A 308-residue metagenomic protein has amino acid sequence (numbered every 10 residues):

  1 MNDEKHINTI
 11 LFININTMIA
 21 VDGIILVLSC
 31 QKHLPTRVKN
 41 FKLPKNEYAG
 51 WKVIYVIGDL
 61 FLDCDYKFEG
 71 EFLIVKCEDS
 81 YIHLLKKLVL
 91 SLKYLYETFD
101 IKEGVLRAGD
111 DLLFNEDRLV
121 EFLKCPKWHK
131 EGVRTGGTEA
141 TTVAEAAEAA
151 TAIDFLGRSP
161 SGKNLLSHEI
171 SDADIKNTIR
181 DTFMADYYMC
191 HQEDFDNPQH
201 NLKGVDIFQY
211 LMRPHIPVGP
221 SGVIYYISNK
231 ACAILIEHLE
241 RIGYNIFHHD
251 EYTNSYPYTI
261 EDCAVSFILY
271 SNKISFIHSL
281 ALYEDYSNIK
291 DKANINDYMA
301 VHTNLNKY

Functional and structural regions predicted by a protein language model:
M1-T36: N-proximal low-complexity "stem/linker" segments adjacent to membrane-targeting elements
N40-W51: Short, acidic, metal-binding catalytic loop of nucleotide-sugar glycosyltransferases
L43-P44, K93-T98, F122-C125: A generic secondary-structure signal
V56-K102: Active-site-proximal specificity loops/subdomain of glycosyltransferases
I101-L113: Short beta-strand-to-loop acidic/aromatic patch adjacent to the donor-nucleotide binding site
L113-D262: Conserved catalytic core of nucleotide-sugar-dependent glycosyltransferases
P257, S266-L282: Catalytic donor-sugar/metal-binding loop of nucleotide-sugar-dependent glycosyltransferases
K290-Y308: C-terminal helix/juxtamembrane-tail motif
